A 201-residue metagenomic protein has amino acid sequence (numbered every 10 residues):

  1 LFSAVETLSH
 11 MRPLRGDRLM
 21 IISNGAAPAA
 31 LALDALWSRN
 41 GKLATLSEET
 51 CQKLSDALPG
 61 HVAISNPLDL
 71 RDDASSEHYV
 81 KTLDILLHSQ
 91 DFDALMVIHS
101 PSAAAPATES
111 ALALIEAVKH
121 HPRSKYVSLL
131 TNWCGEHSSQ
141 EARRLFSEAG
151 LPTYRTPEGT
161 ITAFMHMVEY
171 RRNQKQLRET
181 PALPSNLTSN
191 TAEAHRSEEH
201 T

Functional and structural regions predicted by a protein language model:
F2-T7, P13-L14: Active-site-adjacent helical/loop segments in soluble small-molecule enzymes
E6, A30-W37, P106-E109, Q140-L145 (+2 more regions): Short acidic, glycine/serine/threonine-rich loops at helix termini
R15-P101, E109: Short glycine-cluster motifs
E109-I115: Charged helix-capping and loop-helix junction motifs
P122-L129: A short helix->loop->beta-strand "cap" motif at the edges of active sites that frequently abuts
N132-A149: Glycine-rich, charge-decorated loop segments at or immediately adjacent to ligand/cofactor-binding or catalytic sites
F146-A149, Y154-N190: Terminal amphipathic helices with adjacent charged low-complexity linkers/tails
E199-T201: Conserved small/polar residues in nucleotide/adenosyl-binding loops
